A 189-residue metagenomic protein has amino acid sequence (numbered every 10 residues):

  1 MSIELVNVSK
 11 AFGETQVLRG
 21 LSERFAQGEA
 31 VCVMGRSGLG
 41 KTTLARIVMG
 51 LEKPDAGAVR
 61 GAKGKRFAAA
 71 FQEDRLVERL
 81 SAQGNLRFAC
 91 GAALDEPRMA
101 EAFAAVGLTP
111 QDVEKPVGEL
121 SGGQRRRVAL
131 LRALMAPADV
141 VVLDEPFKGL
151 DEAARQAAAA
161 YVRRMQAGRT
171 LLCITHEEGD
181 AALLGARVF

Functional and structural regions predicted by a protein language model:
M34-R36: The feature captures the beta-strand-to-loop junction immediately N-terminal to the Walker
M49: Helix-to-loop junction immediately C-terminal to a conserved catalytic motif
R79-L94, R98: Q-loop/switch helix immediately C-terminal to the Walker
E96-D112: Conserved ABC ATPase "signature" region
P116-L120, Q124: Conserved ABC ATPase signature
L130: Hydrophobic anchor residue at the start of the ABC signature
A136: Conserved signature/switch motifs of ABC ATPase nucleotide-binding domains
D144, D151: ABC-family nucleotide-binding domains
